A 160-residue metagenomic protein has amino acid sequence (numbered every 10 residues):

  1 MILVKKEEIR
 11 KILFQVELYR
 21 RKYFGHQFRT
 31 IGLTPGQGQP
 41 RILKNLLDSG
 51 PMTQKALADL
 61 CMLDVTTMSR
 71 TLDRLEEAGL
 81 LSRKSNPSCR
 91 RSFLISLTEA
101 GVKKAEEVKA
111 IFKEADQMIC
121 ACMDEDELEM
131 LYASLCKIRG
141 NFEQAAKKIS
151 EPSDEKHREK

Functional and structural regions predicted by a protein language model:
M1-L33: N-terminal leader segment of winged-helix/HTH proteins
M1-V4, D126-K160: C-terminal regulatory/oligomerization modules of transcriptional regulators
E17, K44-D48, K109: Short, locally clustered residues in the helix-turn-helix/winged-helix DNA-binding domain
Y23, R41-K44, K103, E107: Pre-recognition alpha-helix immediately N-terminal to the DNA-recognition helix within helix-turn-helix or winged-helix
S49-T53: Short capping segments at the starts of secondary-structure elements
Q54-K55, T66, D73, F93: Residues within helix-turn-helix
A58: The alpha-helix within a helix-turn-helix
D73-E143: Charged, amphipathic alpha-helical coiled-coil/dimerization segments
